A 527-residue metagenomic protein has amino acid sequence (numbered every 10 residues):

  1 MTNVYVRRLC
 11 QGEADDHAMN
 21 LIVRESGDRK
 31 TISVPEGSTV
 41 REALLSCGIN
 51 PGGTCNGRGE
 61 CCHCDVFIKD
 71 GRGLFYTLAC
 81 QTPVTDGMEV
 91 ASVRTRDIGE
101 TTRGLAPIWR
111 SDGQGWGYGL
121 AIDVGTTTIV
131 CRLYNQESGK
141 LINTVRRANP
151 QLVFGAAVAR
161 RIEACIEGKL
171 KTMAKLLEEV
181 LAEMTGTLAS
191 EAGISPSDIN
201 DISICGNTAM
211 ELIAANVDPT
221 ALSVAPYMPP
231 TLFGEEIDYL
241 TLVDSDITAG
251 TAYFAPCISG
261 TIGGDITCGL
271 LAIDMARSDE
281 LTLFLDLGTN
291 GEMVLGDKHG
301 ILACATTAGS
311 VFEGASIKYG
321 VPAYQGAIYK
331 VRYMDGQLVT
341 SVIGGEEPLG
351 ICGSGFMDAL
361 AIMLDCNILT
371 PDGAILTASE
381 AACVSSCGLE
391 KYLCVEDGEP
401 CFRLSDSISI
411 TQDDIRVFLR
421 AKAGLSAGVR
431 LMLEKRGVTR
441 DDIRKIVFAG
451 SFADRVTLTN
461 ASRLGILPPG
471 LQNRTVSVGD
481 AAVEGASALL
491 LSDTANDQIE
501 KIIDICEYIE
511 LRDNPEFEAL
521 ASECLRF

Functional and structural regions predicted by a protein language model:
V4-D15, L21, V34, R72-I122 (+2 more regions): Fe-S ferredoxin-like electron-transfer domains and their immediately adjacent linker/connector regions across
H17, L21, T102, Y253-T267 (+1 more regions): Acidic, glycine/GT-rich loop-and beta-edge segments that sit at the periphery of enzyme/chaperone cores
L45, I49-D86: Local cysteine-cluster metal-coordination motifs and their immediate loop/turn environment, predominantly Fe-S cluster
E100-G117, A252-T282, L433: Conserved phosphate-binding catalytic cores of ATP/NTP-utilizing and phosphoryl-transfer enzymes
C131, G139-A157, T220-E236, C268 (+2 more regions): Glycine-rich phosphate-binding loop of actin/hexokinase-like ATP-binding domains
V180-E191, I266-G269, I273, L419-D441: Phosphate/ATP-binding catalytic cores across multiple sugar-kinase/actin-like superfamilies, primarily ASKHA
D297-H299, V438-I502: Catalytic phosphate/nucleotide-handling subdomain of diverse soluble enzymes
L364-K435: A contiguous, well-structured pocket-lining segment that forms one wall/lid of small-molecule binding clefts in soluble
